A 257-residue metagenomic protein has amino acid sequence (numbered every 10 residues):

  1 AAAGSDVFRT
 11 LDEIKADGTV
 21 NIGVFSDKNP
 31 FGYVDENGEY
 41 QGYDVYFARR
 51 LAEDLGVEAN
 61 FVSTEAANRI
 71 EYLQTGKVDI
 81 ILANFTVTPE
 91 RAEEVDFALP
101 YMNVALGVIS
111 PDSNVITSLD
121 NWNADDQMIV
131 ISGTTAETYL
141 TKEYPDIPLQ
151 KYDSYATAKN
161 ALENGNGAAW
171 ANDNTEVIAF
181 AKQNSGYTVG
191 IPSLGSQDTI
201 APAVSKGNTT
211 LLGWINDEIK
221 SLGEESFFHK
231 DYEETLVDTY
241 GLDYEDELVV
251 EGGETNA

Functional and structural regions predicted by a protein language model:
A2-N84: Extracytoplasmic small-molecule ligand-binding "clamshell" domains of the periplasmic binding protein/Venus flytrap
A3-S5, T135-Y152, V189-I191, I219-A257: Ligand-binding clefts/hinges and TM-proximal coupling segments of bilobed small-molecule sensing domains
V7, N60-E71, S132, Q150-N164: Short helix-initiation/N-cap motifs at beta->coil->alpha
V20-N21, G56-E58, T75-A83, D126-Q127 (+2 more regions): Alpha-to-beta junction loops
V34-N37, A48-V57, A136-D153, A181-K182 (+1 more regions): Ligand-binding cleft/hinge of the Venus flytrap
E71, F85-E93, T141-K142, E163-Q197: A ligand-binding cleft/hinge motif common to bilobed small-molecule-binding domains
M102-S110, I178-I219, D238-A257: Periplasmic-binding protein-like
S110-Q127: Flexible hinge/capping segments at coil-to-helix
